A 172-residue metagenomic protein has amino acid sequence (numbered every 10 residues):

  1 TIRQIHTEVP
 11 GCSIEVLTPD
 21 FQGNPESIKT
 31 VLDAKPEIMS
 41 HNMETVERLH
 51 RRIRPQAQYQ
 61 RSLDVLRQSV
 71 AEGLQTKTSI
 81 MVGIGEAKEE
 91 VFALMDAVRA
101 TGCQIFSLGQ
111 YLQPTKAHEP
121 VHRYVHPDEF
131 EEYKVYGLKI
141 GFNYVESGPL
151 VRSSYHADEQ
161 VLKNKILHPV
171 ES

Functional and structural regions predicted by a protein language model:
T1-I2, N24, R48-D64: Active-site-adjacent beta->alpha loops and helix N-cap segments on the catalytic face of soluble alpha/beta enzymes
R3-G11, D33-A34, Q60-K77, V82-S172: Auxiliary Fe-S-binding modules of radical SAM enzymes
I14, T18-P19, S27: Structural/interface elements that position substrates and couple domains in central-metabolism enzymes
P19, M43-V46, Q110-Y111, L150: Short, ordered loop/turn segments at secondary-structure junctions
P19-G23, I38: Short acidic/polar capping segments at secondary-structure boundaries
N24-D33: Distinct, well-ordered alpha-helical segments
A34-P36, S40: A structural motif
T45-R54, L74-M81: Short, flexible active-site loops
